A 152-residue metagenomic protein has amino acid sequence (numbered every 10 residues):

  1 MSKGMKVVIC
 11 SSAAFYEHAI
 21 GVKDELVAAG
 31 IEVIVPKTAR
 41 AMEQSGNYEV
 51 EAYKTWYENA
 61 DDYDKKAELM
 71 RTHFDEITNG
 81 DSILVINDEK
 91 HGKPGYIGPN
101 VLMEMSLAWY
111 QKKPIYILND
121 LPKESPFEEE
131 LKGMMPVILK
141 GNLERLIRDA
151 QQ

Functional and structural regions predicted by a protein language model:
M1-Q152: Conserved catalytic or regulatory cores that recognize and/or transform ribose-phosphate-containing ligands
